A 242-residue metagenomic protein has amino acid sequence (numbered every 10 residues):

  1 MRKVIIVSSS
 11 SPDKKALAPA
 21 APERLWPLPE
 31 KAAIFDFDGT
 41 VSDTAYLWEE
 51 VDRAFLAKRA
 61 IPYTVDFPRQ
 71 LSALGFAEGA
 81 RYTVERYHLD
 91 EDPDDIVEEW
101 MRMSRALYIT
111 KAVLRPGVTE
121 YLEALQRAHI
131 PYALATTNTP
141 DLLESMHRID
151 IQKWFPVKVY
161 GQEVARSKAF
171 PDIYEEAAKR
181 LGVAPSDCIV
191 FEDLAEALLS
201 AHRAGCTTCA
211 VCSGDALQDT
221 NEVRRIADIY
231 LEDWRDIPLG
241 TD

Functional and structural regions predicted by a protein language model:
R2-K31, E123-Q126, T139-P140, E144-D242: Asp-based, Mg2+/Mn2+-dependent phosphohydrolase catalytic module
D13-A128, Q152: N-terminal helical cap/lid subdomain that shapes the substrate entry/recognition surface in HAD-like hydrolases
V41, A135, V190-F191: Conserved SAM-binding loop
P62, P131, T207: Residue-level detector of anion-binding/catalytic polar loops
L114, A135, R166: Residue-level marker of regulatory loop/turn positions in helix-turn-helix DNA-binding domains and in histidine
A133-L134, A210: Hydrophobic beta-strand core positions in alpha/beta domains
